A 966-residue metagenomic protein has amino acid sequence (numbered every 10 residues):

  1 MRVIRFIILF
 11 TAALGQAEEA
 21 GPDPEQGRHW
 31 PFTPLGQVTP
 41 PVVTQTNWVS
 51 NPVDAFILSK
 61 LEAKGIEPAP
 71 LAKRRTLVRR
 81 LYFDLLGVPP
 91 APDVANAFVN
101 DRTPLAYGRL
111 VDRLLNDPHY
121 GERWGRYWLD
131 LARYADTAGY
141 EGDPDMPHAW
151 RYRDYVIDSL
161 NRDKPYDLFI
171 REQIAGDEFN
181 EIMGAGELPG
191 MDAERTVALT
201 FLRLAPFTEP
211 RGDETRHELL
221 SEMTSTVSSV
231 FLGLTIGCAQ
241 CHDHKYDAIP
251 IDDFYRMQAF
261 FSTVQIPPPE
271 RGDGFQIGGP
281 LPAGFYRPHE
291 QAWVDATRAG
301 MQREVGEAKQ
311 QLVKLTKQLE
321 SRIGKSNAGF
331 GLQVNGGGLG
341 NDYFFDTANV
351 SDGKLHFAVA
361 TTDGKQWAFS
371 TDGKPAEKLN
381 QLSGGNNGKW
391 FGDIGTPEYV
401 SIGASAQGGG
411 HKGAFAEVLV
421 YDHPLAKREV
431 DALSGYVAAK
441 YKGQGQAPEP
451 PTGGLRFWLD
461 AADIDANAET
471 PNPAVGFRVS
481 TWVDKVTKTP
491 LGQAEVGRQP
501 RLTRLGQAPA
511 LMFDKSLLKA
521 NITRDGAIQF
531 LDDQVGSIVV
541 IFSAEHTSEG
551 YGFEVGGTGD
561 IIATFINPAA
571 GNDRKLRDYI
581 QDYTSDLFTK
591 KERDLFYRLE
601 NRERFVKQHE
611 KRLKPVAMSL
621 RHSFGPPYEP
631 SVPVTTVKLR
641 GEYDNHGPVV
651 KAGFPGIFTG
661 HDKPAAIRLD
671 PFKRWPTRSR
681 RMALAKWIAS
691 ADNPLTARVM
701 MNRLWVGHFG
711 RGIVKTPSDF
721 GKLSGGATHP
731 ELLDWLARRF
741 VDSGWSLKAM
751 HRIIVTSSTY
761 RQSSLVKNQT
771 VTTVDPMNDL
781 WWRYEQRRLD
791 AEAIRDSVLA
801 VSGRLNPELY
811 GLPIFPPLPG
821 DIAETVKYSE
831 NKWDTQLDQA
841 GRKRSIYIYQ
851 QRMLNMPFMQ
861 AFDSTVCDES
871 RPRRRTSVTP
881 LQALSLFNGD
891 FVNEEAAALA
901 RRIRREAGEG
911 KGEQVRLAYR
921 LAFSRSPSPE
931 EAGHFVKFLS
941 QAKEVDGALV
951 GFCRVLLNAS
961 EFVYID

Functional and structural regions predicted by a protein language model:
R2-L9: Sec-dependent signal peptide recognition, specifically the positively charged N-region followed immediately by
Q16-P41, R126, T137, M146 (+5 more regions): Post-cleavage N-terminal segment of exported redox proteins
V38-T44, K64-E67, P92, T137-A138 (+7 more regions): Short, solvent-exposed loop/turn elements at domain surfaces
Q45-R79, D84, V88-H119, R133-E187 (+10 more regions): Primarily short, surface-exposed interaction patches in extracytoplasmic proteins
E178-F179, M183, E187-D295, A299-Q302 (+2 more regions): Sequence context surrounding c-type heme c attachment/ligation sites in exported
Q310, L315, L319-V486, R501-R574 (+2 more regions): Extracellular glycan-associated modules
F952: Globin-like tetrapyrrole-binding proteins
